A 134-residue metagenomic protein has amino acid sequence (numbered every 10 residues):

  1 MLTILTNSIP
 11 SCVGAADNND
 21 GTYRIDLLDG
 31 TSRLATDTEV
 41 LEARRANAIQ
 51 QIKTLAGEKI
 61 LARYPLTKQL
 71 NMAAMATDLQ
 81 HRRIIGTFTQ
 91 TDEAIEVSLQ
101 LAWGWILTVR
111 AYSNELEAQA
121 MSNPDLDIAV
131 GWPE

Functional and structural regions predicted by a protein language model:
L2-E134: A preference for well-ordered globular domain cores that mediate specific macromolecular interactions or catalysis
